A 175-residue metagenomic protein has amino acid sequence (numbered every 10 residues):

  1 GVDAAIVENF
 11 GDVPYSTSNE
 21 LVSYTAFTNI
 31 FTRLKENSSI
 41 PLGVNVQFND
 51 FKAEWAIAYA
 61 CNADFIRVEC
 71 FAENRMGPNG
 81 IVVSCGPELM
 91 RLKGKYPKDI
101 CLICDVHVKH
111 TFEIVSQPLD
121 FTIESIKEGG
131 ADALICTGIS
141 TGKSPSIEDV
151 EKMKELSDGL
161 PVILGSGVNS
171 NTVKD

Functional and structural regions predicted by a protein language model:
G1-N19, T25-I40, N49-L160, L164 (+1 more regions): Alpha/beta enzyme core
V46: Short, conserved loop-to-beta-strand elements that form functional interface hotspots
